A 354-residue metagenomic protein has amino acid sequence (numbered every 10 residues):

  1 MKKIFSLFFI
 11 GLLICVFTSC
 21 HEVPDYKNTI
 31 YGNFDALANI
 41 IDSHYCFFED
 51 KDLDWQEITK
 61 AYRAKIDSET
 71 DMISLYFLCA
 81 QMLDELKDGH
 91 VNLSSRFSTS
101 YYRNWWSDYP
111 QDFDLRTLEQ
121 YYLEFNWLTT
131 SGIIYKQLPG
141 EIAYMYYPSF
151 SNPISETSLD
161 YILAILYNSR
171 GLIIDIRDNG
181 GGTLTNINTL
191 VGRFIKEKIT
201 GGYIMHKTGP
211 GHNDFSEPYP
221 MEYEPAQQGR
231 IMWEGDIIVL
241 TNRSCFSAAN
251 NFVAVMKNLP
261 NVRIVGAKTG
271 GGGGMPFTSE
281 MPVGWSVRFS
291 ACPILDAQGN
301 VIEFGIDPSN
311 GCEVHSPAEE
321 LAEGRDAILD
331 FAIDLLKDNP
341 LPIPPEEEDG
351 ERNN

Functional and structural regions predicted by a protein language model:
I4, S19-K207, D214-E222, D236 (+3 more regions): Flexible, low-complexity junctional segments that flank or bridge functional domains
S6, S19, C245-S247: Short linear Ser/Thr-Pro motifs
L7-V16: Bacterial N-terminal signal peptides
I14, L166-N168, I231: Alpha-helix termination/capping residues and helix-transition junctions
T185-L321: Conserved acidic, small-residue-rich alpha-beta core segments centered on
P308-N354: Low-complexity, Gly/Ser/Thr/Pro-rich intrinsically disordered linker/tail segments
